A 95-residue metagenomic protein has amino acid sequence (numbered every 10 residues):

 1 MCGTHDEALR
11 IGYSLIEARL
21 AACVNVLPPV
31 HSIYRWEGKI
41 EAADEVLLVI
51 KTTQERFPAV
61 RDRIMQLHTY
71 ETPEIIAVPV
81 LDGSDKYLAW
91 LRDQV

Functional and structural regions predicted by a protein language model:
M1-V95: Positively charged, small/polar-rich N-terminal and surface patches that mediate targeting and assembly and bind
